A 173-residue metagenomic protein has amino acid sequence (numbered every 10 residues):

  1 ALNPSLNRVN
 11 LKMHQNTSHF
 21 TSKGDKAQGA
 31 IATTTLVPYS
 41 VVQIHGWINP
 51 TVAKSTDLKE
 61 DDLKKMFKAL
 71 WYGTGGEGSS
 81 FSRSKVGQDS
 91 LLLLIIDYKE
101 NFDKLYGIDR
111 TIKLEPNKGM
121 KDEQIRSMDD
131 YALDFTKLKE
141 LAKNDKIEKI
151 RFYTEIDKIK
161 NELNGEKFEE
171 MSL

Functional and structural regions predicted by a protein language model:
L2-L173: Basic polyanion-binding and macromolecular-assembly surfaces
